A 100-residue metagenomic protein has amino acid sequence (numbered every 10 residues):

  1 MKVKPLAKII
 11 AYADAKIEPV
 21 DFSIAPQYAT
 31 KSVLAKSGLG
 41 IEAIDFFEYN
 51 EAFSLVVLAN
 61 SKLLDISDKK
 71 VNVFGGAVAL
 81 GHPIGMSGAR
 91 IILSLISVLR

Functional and structural regions predicted by a protein language model:
M1-R100: Claisen-condensing/thiolase-fold acyl-transfer catalytic domains that form or cleave C-C bonds in fatty acid
